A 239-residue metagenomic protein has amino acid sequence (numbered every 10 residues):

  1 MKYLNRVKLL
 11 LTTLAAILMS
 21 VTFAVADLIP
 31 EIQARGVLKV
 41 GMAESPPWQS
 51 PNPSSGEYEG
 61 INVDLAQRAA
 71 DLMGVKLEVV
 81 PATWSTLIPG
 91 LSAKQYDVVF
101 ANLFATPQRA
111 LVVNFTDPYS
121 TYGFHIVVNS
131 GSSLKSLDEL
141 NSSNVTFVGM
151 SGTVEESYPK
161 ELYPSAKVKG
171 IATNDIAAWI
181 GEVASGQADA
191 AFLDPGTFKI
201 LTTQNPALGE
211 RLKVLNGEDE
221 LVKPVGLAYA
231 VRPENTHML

Functional and structural regions predicted by a protein language model:
D27-N102, L111: Extracytoplasmic small-molecule ligand-binding "clamshell" domains of the periplasmic binding protein/Venus flytrap
L38-K39, G74-K76, A93-A101, N144-T146 (+3 more regions): Alpha-to-beta junction loops
Q49-S55, A66-V75, E155-T173, T202-G209: Ligand-binding cleft/hinge of the Venus flytrap
V63, E78-P89, L134-K135, K169-S185: Short helix-initiation/N-cap motifs at beta->coil->alpha
V63-L72, D138, T153, V222-L239: Extended ligand-binding regions for polar small-molecule ligands
S85-T86, L103-L111, S157-E161, D189-K223: A ligand-binding cleft/hinge motif common to bilobed small-molecule-binding domains
T121-V128, P206-L239: Periplasmic-binding protein-like
V128-F147: Flexible hinge/capping segments at coil-to-helix
